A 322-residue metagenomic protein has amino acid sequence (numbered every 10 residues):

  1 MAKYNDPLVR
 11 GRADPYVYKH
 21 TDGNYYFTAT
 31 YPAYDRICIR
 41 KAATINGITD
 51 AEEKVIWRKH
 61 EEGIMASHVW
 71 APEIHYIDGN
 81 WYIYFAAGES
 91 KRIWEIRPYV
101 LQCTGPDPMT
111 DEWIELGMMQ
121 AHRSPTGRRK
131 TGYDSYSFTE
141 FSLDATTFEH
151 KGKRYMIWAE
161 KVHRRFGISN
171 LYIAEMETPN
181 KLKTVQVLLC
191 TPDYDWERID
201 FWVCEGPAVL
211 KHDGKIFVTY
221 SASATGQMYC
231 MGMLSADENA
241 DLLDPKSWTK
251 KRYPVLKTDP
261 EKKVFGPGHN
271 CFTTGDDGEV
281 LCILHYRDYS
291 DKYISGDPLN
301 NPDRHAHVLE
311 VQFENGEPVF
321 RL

Functional and structural regions predicted by a protein language model:
M1-L322: Carbohydrate-active catalytic/glycan-binding domains of CAZyme proteins, especially the secreted or lumenal ectodomains
